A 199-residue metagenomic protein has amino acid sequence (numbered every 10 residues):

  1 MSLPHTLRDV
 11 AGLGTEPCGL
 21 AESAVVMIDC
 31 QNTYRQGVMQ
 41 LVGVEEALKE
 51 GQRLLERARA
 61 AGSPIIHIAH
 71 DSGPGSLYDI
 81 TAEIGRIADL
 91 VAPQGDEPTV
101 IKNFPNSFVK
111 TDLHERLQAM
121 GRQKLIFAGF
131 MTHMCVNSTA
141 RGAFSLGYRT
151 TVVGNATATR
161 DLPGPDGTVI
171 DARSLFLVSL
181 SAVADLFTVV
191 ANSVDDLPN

Functional and structural regions predicted by a protein language model:
M1, A60, D71-S72: Solvent-exposed, charged interface segments at domain starts and junctions
M1-A24, Q52-E56, S76-N199: Active-site-adjacent betaalpha module
M27-I28, S63-H70, V153: Short beta-strand segments at enzyme active-site cores
Q31-Q36: Short acidic, Gly/Ser-rich segments with clustered Asp/Glu that frequently serve as metal-coordination loops in enzyme
V38, P74-S76: Glycine-rich, proline-tolerant flexible connector loops at the mouths of alpha/beta enzymes
M39-H67: A short alpha/beta connector and helix-capping loop motif
H70-D71, F130: Short, well-ordered beta-to-alpha junction loops that form the rim of enzyme active sites and present histidine/acidic
